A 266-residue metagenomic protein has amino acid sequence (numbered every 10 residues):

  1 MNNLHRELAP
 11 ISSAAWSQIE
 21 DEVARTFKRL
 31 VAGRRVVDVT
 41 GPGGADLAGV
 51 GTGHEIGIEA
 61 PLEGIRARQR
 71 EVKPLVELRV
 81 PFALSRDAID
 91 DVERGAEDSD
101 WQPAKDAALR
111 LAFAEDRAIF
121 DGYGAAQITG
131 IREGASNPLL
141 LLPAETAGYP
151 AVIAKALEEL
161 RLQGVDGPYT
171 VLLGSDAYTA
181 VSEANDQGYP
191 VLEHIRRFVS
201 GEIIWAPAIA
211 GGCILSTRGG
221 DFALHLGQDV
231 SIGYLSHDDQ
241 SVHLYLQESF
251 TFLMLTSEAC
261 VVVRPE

Functional and structural regions predicted by a protein language model:
M1-R68, G227-Q228, G233-S241: N-terminal "assembly arms/tails" that initiate or stabilize quaternary assembly in self-assembling proteins
R34, D38, E115-G122, R161-G164 (+1 more regions): Long, hydrophobic, amphipathic alpha-helical segments used as structural scaffolds
T40, A184-E266: Sequence/fold signature of self-assembling virion shell proteins
T52-D98: Long, hydrophobic/aromatic-enriched structural stretches that serve as scaffold segments
E71-K73, E158-R161, I232-Y234: A generic local secondary-structure boundary/capping motif
D90-K155: Alpha-helical scaffold segments that mediate packing/assembly in large oligomeric complexes
A125-I128, D176-A180, G211: Short, catalytically relevant binding-site loops at active-site mouths
R132-H194: Extended, solvent-exposed, turn-rich assembly/linker loops in the middle of proteins
